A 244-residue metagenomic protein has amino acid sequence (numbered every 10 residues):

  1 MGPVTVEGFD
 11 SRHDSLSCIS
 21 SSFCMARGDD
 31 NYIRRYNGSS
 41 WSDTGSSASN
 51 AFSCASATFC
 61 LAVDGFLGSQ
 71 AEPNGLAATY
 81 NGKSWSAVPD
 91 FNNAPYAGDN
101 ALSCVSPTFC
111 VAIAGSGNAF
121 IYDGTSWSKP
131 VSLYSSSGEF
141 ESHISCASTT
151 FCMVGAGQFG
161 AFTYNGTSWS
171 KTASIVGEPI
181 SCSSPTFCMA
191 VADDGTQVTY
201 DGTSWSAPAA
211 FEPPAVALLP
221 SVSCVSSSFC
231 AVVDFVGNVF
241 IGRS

Functional and structural regions predicted by a protein language model:
M1-S244: Residue-level hotspots at or immediately adjacent to binding/recognition sites across diverse folds
